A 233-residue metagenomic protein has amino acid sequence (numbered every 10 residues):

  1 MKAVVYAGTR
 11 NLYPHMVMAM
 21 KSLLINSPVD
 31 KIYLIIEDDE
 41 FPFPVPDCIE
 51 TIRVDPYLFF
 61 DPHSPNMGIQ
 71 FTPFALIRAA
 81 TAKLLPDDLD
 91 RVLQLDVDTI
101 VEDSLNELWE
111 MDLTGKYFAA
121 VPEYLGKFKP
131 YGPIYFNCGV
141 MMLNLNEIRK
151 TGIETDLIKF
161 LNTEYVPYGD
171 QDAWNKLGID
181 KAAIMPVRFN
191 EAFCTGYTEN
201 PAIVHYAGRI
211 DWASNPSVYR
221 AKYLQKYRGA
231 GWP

Functional and structural regions predicted by a protein language model:
M1-G8, M18, C138, L143-P233: A glycosyltransferase accessory/donor-loop signature
K2-L12, P62-M67: Glycine-rich phosphate-binding "P-loop"
S22-V29: Short, acidic, metal-binding catalytic loop of nucleotide-sugar glycosyltransferases
I32-E37, A120: Short internal beta-strands
I36-F41, Y124, R188-E191: Short, polar loop motifs at secondary-structure junctions
F41-L84: Active-site-proximal specificity loops/subdomain of glycosyltransferases
R53, F74-L125, P133-Y135, M141-L143: GT-A fold catalytic core of metal-dependent nucleotide-sugar glycosyltransferases, centered on the diacidic
F118-Y135, P216-R220, A230-P233: A short, conserved beta-to-alpha structural element at the edge of catalytic cores that scaffolds binding
